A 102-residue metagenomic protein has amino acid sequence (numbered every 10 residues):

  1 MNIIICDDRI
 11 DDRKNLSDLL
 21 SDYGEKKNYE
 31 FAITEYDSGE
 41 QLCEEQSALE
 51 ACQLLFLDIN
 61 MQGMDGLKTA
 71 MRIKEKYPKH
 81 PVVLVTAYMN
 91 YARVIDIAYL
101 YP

Functional and structural regions predicted by a protein language model:
D7: Conserved acidic carboxylate
I10-T34: Two-component/phosphorelay signaling modules centered on CheY-like receiver
E35-L54: Acidic, metal-coordinating helix/loop segments flanking the phosphotransfer/catalytic sites of two-component signaling
S38, D65-K68: Acidic catalytic/metal-coordinating carboxylates
E44, L67-P78: Short amphipathic alpha-helix used as the core "switch/output" element in two-component signaling
I59-M61: Receiver (REC) domain active-site loop signature in two-component systems and cognate sites in sensor histidine kinases
K68, R72, M89-P102: Alpha4 helix (beta4-alpha4-beta5 surface) of REC/receiver domains from two-component response regulators
